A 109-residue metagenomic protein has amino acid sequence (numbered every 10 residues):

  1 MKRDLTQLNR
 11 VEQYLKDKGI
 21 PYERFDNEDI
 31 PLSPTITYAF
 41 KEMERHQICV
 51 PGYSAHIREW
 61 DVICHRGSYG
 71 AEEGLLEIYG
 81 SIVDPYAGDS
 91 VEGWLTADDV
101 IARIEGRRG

Functional and structural regions predicted by a protein language model:
K2-N27: Extreme N-terminal leader/activation tails
D4-E12, Y79-G109: Ampiphathic alpha-helical segments that act as solvent-exposed interaction surfaces
G19-E77: Amphipathic, interaction-prone secondary-structure segments
